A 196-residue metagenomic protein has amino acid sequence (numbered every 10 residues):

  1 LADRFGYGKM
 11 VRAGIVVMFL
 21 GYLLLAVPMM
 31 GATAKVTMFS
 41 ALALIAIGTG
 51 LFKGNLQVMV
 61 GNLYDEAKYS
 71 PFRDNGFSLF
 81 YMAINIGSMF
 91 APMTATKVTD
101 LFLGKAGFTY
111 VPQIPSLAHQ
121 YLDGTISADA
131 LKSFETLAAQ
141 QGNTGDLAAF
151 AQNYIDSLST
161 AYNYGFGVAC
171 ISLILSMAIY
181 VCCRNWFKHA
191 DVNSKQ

Functional and structural regions predicted by a protein language model:
D3-M18, P71: Cytoplasmic membrane-interface "Motif A"-like loop-to-helix N-cap segments of 12-TM Major Facilitator Superfamily
R12-M38: C-terminal ends and interior cores of transmembrane alpha-helices in multi-pass membrane transporters/permeases
V16, A43, S78-I86: Transmembrane alpha-helical cores of Major Facilitator Superfamily
V17-L25, I45, A169-S176: MFS 12-TM fold signature
L20, I86-F102: A gly/Pro-rich, aromatic-decorated transmembrane alpha-helix motif that marks the paired, flexible gating helices
G21, T33-N55, M59: Hydrophobic core of transmembrane alpha-helices in multi-pass small-molecule transporters, especially MFS/SLC-type
G50-M82: Cytoplasmic helix-loop-helix junction between adjacent transmembrane helices in 12-TM secondary transporters
E66-S70, D74, T99-Q196: Intracellular loop-helix junctions on the cytosolic face of multi-pass helical membrane proteins
